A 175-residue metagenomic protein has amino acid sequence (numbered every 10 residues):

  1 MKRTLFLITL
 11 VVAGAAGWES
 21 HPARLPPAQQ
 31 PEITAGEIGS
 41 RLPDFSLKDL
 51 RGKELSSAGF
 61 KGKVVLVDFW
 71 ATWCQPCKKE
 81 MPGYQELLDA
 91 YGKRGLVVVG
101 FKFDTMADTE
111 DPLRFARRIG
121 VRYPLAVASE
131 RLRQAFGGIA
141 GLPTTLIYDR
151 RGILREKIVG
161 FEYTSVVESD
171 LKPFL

Functional and structural regions predicted by a protein language model:
M1-D44, K157: N-terminal targeting signals for export/organelle localization
E37-G39, D44-V65, L88-Y91, Q134-F136: A short beta-strand-turn-helix
G62, F69-E86: Conserved redox-active cysteine motifs that mediate thiol-disulfide chemistry, especially di-cysteine Cys-X(1-2)-Cys
V64-V65, L96, P143: Alpha/beta-hydrolase fold active-site loops
L66-W70, G100-K102: Structural cue for short, hydrophobic secondary-structure segments
K78-I119, A126-A135: Structural microenvironment flanking redox-active thiols in thiol-disulfide oxidoreductases
R114-R122, V127-K172: Thiol/disulfide oxidoreductase modules built on the thioredoxin-like
